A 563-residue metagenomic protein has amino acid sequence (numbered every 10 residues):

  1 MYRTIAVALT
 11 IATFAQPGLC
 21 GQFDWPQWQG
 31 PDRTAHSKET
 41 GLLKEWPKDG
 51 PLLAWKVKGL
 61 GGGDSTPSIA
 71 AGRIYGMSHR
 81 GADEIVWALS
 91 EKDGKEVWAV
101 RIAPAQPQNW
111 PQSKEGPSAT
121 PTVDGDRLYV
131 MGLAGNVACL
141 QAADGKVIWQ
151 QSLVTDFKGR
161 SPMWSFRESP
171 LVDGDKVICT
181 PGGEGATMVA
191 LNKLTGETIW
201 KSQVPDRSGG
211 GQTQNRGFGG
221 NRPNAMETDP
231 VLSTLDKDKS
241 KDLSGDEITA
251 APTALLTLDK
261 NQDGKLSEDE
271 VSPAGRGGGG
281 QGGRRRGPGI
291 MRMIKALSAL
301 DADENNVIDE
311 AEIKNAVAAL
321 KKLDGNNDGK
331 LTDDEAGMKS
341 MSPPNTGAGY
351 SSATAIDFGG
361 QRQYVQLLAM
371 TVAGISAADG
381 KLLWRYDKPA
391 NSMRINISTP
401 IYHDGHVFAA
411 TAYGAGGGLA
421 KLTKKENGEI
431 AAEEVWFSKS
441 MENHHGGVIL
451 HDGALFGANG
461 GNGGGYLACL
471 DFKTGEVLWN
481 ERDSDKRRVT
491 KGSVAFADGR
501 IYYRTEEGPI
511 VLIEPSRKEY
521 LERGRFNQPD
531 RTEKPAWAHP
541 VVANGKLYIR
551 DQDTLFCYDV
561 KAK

Functional and structural regions predicted by a protein language model:
M1-Y2: N-terminal secretory signal peptides that target proteins for export/translocation
I5-G18: Bacterial N-terminal signal peptides
L19-M226, R276-R292, E304, N326-K563: Noncatalytic, solvent-exposed loop/strand surfaces of beta-propeller-type extracellular/periplasmic domains
D126, C139, L258, Q262-D263 (+1 more regions): Hydrophobic or amphipathic alpha-helical targeting/insertion segments
E227-K239, A251-N261, R292-E304, A316-N327: Primarily EF-hand calcium-binding motifs
K237-I248, N261-V271, D303-I313, N326-A336: Acidic Ca2+-chelating loop motifs
A251, P273-A274, A316, K339: Generic alpha-helical secondary-structure signal
